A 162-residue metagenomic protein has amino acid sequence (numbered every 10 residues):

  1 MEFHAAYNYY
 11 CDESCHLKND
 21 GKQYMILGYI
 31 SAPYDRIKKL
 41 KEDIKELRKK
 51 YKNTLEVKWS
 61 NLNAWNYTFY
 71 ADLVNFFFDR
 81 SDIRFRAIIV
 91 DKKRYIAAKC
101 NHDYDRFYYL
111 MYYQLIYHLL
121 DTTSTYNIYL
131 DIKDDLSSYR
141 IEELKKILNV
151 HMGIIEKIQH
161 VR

Functional and structural regions predicted by a protein language model:
M1-R162: Phosphate-ester processing/binding pockets and catalytic centers
